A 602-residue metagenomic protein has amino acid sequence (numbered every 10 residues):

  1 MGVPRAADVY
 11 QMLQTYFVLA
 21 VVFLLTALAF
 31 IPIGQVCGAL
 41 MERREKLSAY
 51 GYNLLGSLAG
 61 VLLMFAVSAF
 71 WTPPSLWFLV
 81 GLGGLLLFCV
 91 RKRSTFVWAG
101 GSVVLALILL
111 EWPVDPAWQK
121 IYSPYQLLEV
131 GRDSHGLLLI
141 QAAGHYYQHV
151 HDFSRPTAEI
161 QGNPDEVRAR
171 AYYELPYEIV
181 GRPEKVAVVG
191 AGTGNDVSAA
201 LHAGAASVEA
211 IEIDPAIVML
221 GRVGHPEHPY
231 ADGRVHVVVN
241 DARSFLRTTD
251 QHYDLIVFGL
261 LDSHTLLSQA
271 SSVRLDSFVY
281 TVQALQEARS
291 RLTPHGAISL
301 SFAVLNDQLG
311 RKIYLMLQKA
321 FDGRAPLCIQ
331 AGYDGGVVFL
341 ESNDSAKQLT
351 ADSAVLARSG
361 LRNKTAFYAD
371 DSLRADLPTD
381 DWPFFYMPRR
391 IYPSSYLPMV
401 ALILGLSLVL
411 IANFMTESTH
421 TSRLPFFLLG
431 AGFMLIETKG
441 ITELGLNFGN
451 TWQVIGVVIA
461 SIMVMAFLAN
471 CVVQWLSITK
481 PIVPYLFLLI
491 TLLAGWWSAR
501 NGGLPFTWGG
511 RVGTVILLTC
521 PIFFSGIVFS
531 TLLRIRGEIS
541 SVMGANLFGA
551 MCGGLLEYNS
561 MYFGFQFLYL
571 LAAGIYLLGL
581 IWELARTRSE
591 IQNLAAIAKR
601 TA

Functional and structural regions predicted by a protein language model:
M1-A602: Alpha-helical transmembrane segments of multi-pass membrane proteins
